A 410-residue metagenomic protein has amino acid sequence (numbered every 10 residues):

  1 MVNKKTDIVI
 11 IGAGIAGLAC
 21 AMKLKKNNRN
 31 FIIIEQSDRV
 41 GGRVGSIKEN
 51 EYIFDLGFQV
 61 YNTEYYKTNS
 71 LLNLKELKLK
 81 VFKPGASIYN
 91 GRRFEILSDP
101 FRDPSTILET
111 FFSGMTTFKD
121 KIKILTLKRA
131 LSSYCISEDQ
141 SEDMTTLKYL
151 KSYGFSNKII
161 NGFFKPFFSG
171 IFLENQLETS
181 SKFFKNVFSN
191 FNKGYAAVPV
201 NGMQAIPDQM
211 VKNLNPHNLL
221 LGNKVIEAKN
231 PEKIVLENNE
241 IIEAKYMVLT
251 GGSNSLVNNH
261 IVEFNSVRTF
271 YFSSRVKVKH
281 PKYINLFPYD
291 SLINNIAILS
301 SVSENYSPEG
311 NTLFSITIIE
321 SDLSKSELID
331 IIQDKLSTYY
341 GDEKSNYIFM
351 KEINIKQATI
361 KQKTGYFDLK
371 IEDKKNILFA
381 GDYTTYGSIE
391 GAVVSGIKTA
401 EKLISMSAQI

Functional and structural regions predicted by a protein language model:
T6-I33, I404: N-terminal Rossmann-like FAD-binding beta1-loop-alpha1 element of flavoenzymes
K25-K48: Glycine-rich FAD pyrophosphate-binding loop
G45-E64, K121-D139: Glycine-rich active-site loop/strand segments that organize a redox cofactor
Q59-Y66, S141-E142, Y153, S189-V211 (+1 more regions): Short beta-strand to alpha-helix junction loop
N69, K78-L177: Mobile amphipathic helical/loop "lid" adjacent to a hydrophobic cofactor/ligand pocket
F184-E232, N238, Y246: Helical element adjacent to the flavin cofactor pocket in flavoenzyme catalytic cores
E227-N230, L236-D330, T338-Y339: Mid-domain catalytic core of redox enzymes that form a hydrophobic substrate pocket/lid adjacent to a catalytic redox
N305-I410: Conserved flavin/dinucleotide-binding core of flavoenzymes
